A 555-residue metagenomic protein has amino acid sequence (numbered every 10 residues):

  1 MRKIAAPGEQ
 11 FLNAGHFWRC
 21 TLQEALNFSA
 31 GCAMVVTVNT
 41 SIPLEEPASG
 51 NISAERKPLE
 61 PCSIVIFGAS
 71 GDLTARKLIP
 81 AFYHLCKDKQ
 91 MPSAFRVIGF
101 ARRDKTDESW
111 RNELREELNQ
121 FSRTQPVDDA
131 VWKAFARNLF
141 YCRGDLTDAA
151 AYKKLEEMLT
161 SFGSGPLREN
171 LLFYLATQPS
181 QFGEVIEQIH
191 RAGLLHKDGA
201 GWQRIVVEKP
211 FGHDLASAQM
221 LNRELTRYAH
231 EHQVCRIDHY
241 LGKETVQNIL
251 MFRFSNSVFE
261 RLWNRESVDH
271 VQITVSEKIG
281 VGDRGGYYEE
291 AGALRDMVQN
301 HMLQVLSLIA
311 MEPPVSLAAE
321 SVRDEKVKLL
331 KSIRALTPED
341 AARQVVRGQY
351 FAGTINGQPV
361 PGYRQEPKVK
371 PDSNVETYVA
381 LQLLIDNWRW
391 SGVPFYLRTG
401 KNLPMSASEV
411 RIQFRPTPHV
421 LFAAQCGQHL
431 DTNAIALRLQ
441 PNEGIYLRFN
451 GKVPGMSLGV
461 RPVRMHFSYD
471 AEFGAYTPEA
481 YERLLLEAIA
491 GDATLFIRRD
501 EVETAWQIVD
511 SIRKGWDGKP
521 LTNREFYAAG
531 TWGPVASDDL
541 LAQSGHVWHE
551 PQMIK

Functional and structural regions predicted by a protein language model:
A6-E9: Cationic, amphipathic, low-complexity segments that mediate targeting or membrane/lipid association
M34-V207, F211-K555: Secretory/organelle targeting and membrane-embedding segments
